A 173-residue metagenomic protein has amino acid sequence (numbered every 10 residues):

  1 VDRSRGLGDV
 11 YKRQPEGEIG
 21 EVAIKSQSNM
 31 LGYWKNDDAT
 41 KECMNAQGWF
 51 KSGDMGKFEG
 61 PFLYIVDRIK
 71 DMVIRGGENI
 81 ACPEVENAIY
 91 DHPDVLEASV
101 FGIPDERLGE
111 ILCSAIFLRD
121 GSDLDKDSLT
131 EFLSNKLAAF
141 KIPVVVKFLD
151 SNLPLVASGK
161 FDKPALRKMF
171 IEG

Functional and structural regions predicted by a protein language model:
V1-G8: Single conserved hydrophobic/aromatic residue that forms the stacking wall/gate of nucleotide- or nucleobase-binding
G8-D9, G17, F58, E106 (+1 more regions): Short, acidic, Ser/Thr-enriched surface-loop or helix-capping motifs
Y11, D150-F170: Flexible lysine-rich "adenylation lid" loop at the C-terminal edge of ANL adenylation domains
P15-E16, G32-N36: Active-site glycine/GP-rich loop and adjacent strand/helix microenvironment that borders small-molecule binding pockets
S26, L31-G32, E42, M55-I142 (+2 more regions): AMP-binding/adenylate-forming catalytic core of the ANL superfamily
L133, V146, G159: Regulatory helix in c-di-GMP signaling enzymes, encompassing the GGDEF I-site helix and an analogous surface helix
